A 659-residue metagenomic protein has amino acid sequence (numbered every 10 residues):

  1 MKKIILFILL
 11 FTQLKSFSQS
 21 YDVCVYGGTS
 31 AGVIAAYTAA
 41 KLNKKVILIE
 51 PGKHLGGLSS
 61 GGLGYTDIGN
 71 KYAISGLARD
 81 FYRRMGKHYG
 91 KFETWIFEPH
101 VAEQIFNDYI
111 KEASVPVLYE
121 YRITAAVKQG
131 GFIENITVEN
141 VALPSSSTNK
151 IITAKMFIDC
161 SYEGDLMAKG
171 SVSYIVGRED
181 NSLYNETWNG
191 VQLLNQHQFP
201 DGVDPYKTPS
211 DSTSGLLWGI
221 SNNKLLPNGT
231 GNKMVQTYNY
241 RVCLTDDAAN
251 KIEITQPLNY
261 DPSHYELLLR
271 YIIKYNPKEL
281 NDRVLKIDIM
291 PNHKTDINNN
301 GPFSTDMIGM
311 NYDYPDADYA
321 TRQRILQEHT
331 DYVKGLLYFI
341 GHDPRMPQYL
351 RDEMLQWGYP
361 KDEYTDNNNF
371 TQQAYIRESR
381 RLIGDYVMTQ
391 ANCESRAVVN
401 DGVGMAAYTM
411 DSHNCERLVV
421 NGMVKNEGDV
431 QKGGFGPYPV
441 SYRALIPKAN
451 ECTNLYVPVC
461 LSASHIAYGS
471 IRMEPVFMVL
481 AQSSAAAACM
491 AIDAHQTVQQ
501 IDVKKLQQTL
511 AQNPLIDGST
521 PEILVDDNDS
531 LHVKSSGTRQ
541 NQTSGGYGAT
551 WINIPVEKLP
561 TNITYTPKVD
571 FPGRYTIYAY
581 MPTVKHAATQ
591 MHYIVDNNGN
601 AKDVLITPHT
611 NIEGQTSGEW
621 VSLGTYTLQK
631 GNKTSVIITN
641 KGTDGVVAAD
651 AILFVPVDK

Functional and structural regions predicted by a protein language model:
M1-S20: Bacterial Sec-dependent N-terminal signal peptides
Q19-T29: Beta1/beta-strand and adjacent pyrophosphate-binding region of the FAD-binding site in flavoprotein oxidoreductases
G32: N-terminal Rossmann-fold NAD(P) dinucleotide-binding loop
A39: Aromatic pocket-lining residues of Rossmann-like dinucleotide-binding sites
K44-K45, E50-F132, I175, L183-N185: Conserved N-terminal/central alpha/beta ligand/cofactor-binding core
A142-M156, C160-I516: Flavin (FAD/FMN)-binding glycine-rich loop and adjacent Rossmann-like elements that form
T520-K659: Extracytoplasmic
